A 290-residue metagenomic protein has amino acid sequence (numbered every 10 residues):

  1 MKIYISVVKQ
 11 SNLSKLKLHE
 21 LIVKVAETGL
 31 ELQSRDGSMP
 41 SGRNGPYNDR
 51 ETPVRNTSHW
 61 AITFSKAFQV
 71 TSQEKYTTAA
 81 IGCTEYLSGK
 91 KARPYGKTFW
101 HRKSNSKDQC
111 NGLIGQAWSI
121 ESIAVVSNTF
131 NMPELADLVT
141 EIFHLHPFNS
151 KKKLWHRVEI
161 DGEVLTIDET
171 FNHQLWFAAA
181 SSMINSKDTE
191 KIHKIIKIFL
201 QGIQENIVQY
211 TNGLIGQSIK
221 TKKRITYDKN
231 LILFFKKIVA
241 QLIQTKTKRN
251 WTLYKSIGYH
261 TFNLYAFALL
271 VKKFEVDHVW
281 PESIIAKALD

Functional and structural regions predicted by a protein language model:
M1-D290: Glycan-recognition and catalytic cores of secretory/periplasmic carbohydrate-active enzymes
